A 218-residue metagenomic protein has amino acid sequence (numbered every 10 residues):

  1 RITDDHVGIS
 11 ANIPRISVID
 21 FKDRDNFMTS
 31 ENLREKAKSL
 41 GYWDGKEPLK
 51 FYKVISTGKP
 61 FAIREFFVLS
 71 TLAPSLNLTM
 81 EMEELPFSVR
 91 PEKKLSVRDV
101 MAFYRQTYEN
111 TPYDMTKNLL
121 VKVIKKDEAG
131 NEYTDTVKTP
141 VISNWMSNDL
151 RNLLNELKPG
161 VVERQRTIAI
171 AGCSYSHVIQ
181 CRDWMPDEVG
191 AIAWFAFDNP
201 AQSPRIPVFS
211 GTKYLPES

Functional and structural regions predicted by a protein language model:
I2-S218: C-terminus-biased signal that marks the final domain/tail of proteins
